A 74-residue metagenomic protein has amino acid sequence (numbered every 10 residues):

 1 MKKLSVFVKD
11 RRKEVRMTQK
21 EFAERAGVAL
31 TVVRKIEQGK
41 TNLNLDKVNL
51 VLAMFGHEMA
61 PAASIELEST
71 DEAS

Functional and structural regions predicted by a protein language model:
M1-E14: A short, Lys/Arg-rich alpha-helix, primarily the initiator
F7, T18, N44-K47: Residues that mark the N-terminal boundary/hinge immediately upstream of a DNA-recognition element
R16-R34: Short alpha-helical DNA-recognition segment
D46-A62: DNA major-groove recognition helix of helix-turn-helix/homeodomain DNA-binding modules
A60-S74: Short, charged recognition helix plus adjacent turn of helix-turn-helix-like nucleic-acid-binding domains
